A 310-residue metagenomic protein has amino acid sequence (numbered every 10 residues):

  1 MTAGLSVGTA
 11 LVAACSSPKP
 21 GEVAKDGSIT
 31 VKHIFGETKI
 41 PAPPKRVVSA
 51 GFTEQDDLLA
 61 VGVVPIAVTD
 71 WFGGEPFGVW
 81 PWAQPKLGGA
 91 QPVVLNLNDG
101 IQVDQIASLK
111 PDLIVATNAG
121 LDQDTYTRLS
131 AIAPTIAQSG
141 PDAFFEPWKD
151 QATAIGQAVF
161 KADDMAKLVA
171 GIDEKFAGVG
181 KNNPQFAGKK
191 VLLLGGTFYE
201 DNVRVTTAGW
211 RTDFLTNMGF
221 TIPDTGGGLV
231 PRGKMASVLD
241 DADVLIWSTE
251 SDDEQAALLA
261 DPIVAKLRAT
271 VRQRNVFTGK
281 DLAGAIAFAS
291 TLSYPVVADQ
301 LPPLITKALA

Functional and structural regions predicted by a protein language model:
M1-C15: N-terminal export signals
L11-K25: Bacterial lipoprotein signal-peptidase II cleavage site
G21-V63, F72-E75, L292, P302-A310: Extracytoplasmic low-complexity, Pro/Thr/Ser/Ala/Gly-rich segments that lie immediately after a secretion/anchoring
R46-V61, D164-F220, T225: Basic- and aromatic-lined ligand-binding clefts that recognize polyanionic substrates
E54-Q105: A short, structured surface patch at a secondary-structure boundary
V103-I106, K110-A116, P134, D241-L245: Proline-aspartate-enriched helix->loop->beta-strand connector
D124-T197, A287, T291-A310: Extracytoplasmic substrate-binding proteins
D241-A310: Structured C-terminal subdomain patch of bacterial secreted/periplasmic proteins
